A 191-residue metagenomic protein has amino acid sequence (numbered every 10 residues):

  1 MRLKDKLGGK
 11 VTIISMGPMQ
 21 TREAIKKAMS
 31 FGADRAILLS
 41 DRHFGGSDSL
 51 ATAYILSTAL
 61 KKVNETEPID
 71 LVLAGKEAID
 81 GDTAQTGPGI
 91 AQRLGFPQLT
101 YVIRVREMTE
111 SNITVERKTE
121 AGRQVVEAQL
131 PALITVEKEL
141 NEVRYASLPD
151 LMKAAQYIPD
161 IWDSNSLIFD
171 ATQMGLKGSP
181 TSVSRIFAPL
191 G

Functional and structural regions predicted by a protein language model:
M1-G191: N-terminal glycine-rich FAD/FM-binding segment characteristic of electron-transfer flavoproteins
